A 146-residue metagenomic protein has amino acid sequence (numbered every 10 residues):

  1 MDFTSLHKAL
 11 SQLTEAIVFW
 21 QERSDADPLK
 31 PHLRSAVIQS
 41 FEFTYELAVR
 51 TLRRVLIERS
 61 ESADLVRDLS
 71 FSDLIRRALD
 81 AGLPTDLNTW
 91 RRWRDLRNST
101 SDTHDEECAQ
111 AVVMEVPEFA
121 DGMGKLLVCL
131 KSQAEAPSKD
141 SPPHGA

Functional and structural regions predicted by a protein language model:
M1-A146: Solvent-exposed interaction patches of small proteins and small membrane subunits
